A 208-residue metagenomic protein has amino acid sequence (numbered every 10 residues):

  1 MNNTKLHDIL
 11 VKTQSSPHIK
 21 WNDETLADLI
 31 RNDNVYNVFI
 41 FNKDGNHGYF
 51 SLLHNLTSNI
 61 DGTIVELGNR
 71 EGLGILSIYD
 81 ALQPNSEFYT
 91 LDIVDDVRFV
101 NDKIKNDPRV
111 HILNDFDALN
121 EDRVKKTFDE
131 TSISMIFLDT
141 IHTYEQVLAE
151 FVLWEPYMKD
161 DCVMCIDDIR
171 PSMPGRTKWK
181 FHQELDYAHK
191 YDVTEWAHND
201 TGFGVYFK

Functional and structural regions predicted by a protein language model:
M1-F137, I141-K208: A short alpha-helical cap/connector motif
